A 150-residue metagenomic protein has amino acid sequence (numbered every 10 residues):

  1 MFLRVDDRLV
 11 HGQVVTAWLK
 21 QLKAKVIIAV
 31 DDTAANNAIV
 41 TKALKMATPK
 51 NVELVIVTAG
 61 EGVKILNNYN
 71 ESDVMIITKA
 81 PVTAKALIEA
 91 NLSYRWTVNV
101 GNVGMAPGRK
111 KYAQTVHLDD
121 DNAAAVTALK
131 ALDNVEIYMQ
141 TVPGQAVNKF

Functional and structural regions predicted by a protein language model:
M1-E53: Long, hydrophobic N-terminal alpha-helical segment
V5, A29, V55-T58, T78 (+2 more regions): General beta-strand structural signal in soluble alpha/beta enzymes
T16-K20, L44-K45, E61-N68, N102-G104: Short, flexible, solvent-exposed loop/turn segments with mixed acidic/basic and small polar residues
L22-K25, V52, N70-V74, L92-W96 (+1 more regions): Short coil/turn connectors at secondary-structure junctions
D31-A35, A59-G62, P81, G101-M105 (+1 more regions): Short, ordered loop/turn segments at secondary-structure junctions
K45, P49-K50, V57, S72-M75 (+5 more regions): NTP/phosphate- and nucleic-acid-binding module
V57-G101: Ordered, amphipathic secondary-structure segments that act as subunit-interaction surfaces in large macromolecular
E89-F150: Glycine-rich, aromatic-bearing surface loops/beta-hairpins
